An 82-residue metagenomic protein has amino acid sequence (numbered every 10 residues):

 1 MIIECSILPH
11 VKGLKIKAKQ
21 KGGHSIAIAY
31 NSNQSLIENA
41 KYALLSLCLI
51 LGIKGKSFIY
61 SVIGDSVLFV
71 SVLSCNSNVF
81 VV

Functional and structural regions predicted by a protein language model:
M1-V82: Catalytic phosphate/metal-binding cores of nucleic-acid and nucleotide-processing enzymes, i.e., regions that mediate
